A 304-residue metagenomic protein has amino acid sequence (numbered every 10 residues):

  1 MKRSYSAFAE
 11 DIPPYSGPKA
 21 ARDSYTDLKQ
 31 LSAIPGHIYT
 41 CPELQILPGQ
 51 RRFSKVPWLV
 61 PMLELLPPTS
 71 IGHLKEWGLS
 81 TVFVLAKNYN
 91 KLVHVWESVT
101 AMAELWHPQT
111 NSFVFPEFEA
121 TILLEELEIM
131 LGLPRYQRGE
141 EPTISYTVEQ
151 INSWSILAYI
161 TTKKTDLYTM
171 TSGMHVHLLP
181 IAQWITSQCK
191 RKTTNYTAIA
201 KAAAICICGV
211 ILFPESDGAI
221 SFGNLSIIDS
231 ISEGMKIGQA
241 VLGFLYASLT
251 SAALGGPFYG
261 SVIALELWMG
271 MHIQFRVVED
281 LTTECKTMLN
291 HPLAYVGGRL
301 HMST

Functional and structural regions predicted by a protein language model:
M1-M235, Q239-G243: N-terminal leader regions that mediate targeting or early regulatory function
A219-T304: Alpha-helical bundle/repeat cores within regulatory domains of eukaryotic proteins
